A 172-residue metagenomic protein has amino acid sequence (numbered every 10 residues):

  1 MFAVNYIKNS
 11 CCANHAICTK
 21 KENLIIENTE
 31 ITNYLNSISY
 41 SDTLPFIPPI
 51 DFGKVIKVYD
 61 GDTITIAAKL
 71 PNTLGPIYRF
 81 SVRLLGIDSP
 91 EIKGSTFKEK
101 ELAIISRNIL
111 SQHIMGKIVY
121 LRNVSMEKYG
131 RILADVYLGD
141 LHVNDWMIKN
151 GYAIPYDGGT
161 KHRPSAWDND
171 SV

Functional and structural regions predicted by a protein language model:
M1-V172: Small beta-barrel nucleic-acid-binding modules, primarily SNase/OB-fold domains and secondarily Tudor-like barrels
